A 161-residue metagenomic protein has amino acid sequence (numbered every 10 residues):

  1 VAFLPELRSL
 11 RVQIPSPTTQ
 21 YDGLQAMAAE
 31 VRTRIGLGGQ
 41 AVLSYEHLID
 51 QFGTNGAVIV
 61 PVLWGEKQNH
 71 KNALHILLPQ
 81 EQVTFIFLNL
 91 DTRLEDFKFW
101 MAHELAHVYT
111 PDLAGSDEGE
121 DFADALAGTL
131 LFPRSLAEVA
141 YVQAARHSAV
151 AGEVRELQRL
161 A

Functional and structural regions predicted by a protein language model:
V1-A161: Short juxta-domain linker segments that transition from a proline/glycine-rich, charged coil into a short amphipathic
